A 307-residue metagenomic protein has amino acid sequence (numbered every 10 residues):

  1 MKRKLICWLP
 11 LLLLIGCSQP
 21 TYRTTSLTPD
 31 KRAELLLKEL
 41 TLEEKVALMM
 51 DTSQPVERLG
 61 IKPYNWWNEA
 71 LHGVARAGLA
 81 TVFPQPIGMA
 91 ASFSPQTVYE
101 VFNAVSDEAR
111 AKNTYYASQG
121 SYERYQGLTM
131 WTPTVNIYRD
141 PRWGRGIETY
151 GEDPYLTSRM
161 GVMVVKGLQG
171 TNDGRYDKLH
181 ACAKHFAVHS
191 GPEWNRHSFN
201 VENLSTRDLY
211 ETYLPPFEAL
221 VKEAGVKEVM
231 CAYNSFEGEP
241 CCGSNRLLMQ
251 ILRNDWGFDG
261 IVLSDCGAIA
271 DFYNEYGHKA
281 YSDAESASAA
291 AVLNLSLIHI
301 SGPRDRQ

Functional and structural regions predicted by a protein language model:
M1-K4: Positively charged n-region of N-terminal signal peptides that target proteins for export
I6-W8, V188: Short amphipathic alpha-helical "recognition" segments used for binding
W8-I15: Bacterial N-terminal signal peptides
C17-R306: Glycoside hydrolase catalytic-domain context in secreted enzymes
